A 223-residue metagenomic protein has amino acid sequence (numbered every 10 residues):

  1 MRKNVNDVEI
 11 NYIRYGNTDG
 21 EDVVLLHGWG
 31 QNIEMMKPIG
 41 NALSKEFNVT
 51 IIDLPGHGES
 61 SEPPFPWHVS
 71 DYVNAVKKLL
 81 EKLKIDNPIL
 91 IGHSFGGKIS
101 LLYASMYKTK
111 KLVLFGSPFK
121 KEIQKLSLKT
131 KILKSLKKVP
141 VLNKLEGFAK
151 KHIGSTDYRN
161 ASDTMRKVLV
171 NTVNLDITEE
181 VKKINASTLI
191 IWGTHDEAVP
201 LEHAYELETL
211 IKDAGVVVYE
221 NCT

Functional and structural regions predicted by a protein language model:
V8, I13-E59: Conserved HGGG/HGGXW glycine-rich cap/lid loop of the alpha/beta-hydrolase fold
I13, K37, I51-I91: Active-site loop/oxyanion-hole signature of alpha/beta-hydrolase fold enzymes
H27-W29, P88, G92-G97, G193: Conserved alpha/beta-hydrolase "nucleophile elbow" surrounding the catalytic nucleophile
F65, K98-N143: Flexible "cap/lid" loop of the alpha/beta hydrolase fold
K150-E179: Hydrophobic, aromatic-rich cap/lid helix
K183-I184, I190-W192, D196: Short beta-strand/loop motif that positions the catalytic acidic residue of the alpha/beta-hydrolase fold
E197-H203: Conserved alpha/beta-hydrolase "acid-adjacent" motif
E208-T223: Catalytic histidine neighborhood in serine/cysteine hydrolases with alpha/beta-hydrolase-type architecture
